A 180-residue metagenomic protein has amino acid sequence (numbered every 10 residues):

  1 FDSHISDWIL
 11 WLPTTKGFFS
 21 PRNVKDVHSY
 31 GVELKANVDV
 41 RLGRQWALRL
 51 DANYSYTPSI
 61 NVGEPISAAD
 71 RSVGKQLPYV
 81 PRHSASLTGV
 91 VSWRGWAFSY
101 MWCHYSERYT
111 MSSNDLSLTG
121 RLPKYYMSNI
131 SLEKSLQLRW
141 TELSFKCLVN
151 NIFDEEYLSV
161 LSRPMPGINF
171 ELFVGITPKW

Functional and structural regions predicted by a protein language model:
F1-H4, S20-Y109: Gram-negative outer-membrane beta-barrel transporters
L10-F18, E64-D70, E107-N114, N150-E156: Flexible, solvent-exposed coil segments and beta strand-coil junctions, predominantly the extracellular/periplasmic
T14, G43, P123: Acidic surface patches and DE-rich sequence motifs
L48-D51, K75-W180: Conserved C-terminal beta-signal and adjacent last beta-strands/turns of outer-membrane beta-barrel proteins
